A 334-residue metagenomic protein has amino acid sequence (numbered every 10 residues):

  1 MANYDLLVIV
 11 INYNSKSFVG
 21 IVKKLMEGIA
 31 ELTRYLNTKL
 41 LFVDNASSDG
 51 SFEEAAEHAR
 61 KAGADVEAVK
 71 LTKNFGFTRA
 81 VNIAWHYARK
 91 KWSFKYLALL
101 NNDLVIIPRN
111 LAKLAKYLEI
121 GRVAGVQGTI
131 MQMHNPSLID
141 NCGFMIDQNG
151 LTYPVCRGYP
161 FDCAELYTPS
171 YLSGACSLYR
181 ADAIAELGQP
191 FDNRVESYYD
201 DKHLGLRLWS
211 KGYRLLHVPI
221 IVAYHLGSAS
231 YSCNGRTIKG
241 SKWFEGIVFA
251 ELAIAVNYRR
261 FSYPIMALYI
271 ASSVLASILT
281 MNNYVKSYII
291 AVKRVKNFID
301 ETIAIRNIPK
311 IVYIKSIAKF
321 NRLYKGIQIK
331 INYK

Functional and structural regions predicted by a protein language model:
S15-L32: Short, well-formed alpha-helical segments that are part of the catalytic scaffolds of diverse glycosyltransferases
S17, L25, D44-E53, K73 (+1 more regions): A conserved acidic beta->alpha catalytic loop
L71-R89: Glycine-rich, basic loop-to-helix element that forms the pyrophosphate-binding segment of sugar-nucleotide handling
S93-V105: Short beta-strand-to-loop acidic/aromatic patch adjacent to the donor-nucleotide binding site
V105-I146: Conserved donor NDP-sugar-binding/catalytic core segment of glycosyltransferases
D147-P169: Short, flexible, basic/aromatic active-site loop/helix in glycosyltransferases
S170-Q189, N193-V222: A short, conserved alpha-helix in the catalytic core of glycosyltransferases
E245, R260-K334: Non-catalytic, C-terminal membrane-associated alpha-helical segments of glycosyltransferases
